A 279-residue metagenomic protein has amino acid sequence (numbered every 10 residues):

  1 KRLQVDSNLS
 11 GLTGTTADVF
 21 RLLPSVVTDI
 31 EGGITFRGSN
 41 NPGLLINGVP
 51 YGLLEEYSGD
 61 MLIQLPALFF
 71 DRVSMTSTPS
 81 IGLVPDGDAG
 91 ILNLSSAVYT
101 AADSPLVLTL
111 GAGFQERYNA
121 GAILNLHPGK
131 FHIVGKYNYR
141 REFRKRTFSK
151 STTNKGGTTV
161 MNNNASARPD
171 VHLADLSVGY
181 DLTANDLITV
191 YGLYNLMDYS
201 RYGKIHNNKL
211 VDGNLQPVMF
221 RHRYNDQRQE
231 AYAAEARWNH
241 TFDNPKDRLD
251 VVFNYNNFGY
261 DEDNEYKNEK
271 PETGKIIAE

Functional and structural regions predicted by a protein language model:
K1-L9, D29-E31, S39-N41, S77: Short, acidic, small-residue-rich periplasmic hinge/interaction motif at the N-terminus of Gram-negative outer-membrane
T16-V19, S58-I63, V73-M75, I81-T109 (+1 more regions): N-terminal periplasmic accessory domains that precede and gate Gram-negative outer-membrane beta-barrel machines
A17-L53: Extracytoplasmic beta-strand/coil segments of soluble accessory domains associated with Gram-negative outer-membrane
G52, P79-L83, E142: Short beta-strands and strand-coil junctions in structured, solvent-facing domains, enriched
Y99-S104, N185, T241-R248: Short loop/turn motifs that connect adjacent beta-strands in outer-membrane beta-barrel proteins
L106-L110, G135-Y137, V190-G192, L249-F253: Membrane-embedded beta-strand positions of outer-membrane beta-barrel proteins
G111, R146-T153, T159-L173, D198-L210 (+3 more regions): Extracellular/periplasm-exposed beta-strand and loop segments of Gram-negative cell-envelope proteins, dominated by
E116-E142, G157-G203, D226-H240: Transmembrane beta-barrel wall of Gram-negative outer-membrane proteins
